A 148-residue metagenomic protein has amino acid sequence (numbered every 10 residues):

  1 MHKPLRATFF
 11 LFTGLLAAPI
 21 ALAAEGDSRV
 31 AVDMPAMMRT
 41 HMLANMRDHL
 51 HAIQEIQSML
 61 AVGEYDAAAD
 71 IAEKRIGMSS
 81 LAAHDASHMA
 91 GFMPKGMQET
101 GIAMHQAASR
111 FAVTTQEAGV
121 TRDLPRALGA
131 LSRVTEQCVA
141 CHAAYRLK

Functional and structural regions predicted by a protein language model:
M1-R6: Positively charged n-region of N-terminal signal peptides that target proteins for export
T8-P19: Bacterial N-terminal signal peptides
P19-E25: Short, compositionally biased low-complexity segments
E25-K148: Sequence context surrounding c-type heme c attachment/ligation sites in exported
